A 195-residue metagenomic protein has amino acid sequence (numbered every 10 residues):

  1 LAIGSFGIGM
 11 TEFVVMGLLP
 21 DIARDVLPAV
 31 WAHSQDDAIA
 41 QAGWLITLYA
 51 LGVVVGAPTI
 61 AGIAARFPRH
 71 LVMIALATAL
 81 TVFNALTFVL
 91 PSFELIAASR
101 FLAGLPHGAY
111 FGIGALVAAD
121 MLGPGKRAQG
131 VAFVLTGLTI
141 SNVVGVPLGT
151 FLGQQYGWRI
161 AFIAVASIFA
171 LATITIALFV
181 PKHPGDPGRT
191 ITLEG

Functional and structural regions predicted by a protein language model:
I3-P28: Extracytoplasmic
F13, Y49-P58, N142-V143: Residue-level signature of mid-helix packing/kink "hotspots" within the transmembrane helices of 12-pass Major
P20-V54: Extracellular/periplasmic helix-loop-helix junction of adjacent transmembrane segments in MFS-like secondary
V55-P91: Conserved MFS/SLC helix-loop-helix module at the cytosolic interface between two early adjacent transmembrane helices
A79-N84, A103, I168-A172: MFS 12-TM fold signature
F93, S99-G137: Cytoplasmic helix-loop-helix junction between adjacent transmembrane helices in 12-TM secondary transporters
L95, P124-Q129, F133-P181: Helix-loop-helix hairpin linking two adjacent transmembrane segments in secondary transporters
P181-G195: Juxtamembrane intracellular "pre-TM" segments in multi-pass secondary transporters
